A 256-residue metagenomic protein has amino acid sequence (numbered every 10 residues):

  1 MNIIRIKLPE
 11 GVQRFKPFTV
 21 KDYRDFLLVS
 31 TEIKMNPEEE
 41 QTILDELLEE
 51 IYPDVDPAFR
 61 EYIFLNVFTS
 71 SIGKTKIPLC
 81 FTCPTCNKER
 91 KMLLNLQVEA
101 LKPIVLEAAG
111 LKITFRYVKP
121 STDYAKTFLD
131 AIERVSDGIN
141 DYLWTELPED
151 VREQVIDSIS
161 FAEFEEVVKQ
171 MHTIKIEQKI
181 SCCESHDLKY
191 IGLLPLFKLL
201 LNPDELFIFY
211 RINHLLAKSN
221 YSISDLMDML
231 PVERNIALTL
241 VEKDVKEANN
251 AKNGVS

Functional and structural regions predicted by a protein language model:
M1-S256: An amphipathic, hydrophobic-aromatic interaction surface with interspersed Lys/Arg that forms lipid/phosphate-bearing
